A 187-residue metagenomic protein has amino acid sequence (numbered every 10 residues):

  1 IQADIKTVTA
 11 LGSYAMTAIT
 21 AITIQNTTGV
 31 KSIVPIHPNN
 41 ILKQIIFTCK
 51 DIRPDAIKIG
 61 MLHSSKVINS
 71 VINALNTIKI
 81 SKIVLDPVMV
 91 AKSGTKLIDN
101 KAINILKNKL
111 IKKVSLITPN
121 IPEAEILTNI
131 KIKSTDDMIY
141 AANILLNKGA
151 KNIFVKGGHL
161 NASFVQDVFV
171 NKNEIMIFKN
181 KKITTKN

Functional and structural regions predicted by a protein language model:
I1-Q2, L62, K96, H159-L160: Gly/Ser/Thr-rich beta-alpha loop segments that engage phosphate groups in nucleotides
A3-L85, M89-K92: Conserved N-terminal subdomain of the carbohydrate kinase-like
S13-M16, A56, K82-I83, K96 (+4 more regions): Structural motif
I68-N69, G94-T95, T128, F164-V165: Short glycine-/acidic-enriched loop or helix-start segments at secondary-structure transitions that form or flank
A91-K101: Glycine-rich, charge-decorated loop segments at or immediately adjacent to ligand/cofactor-binding or catalytic sites
N100-E174: Conserved phosphate/ATP/ADP-binding segment of small-molecule kinases
K182-N187: Short glycine/threonine-rich catalytic loop with a Thr-x-Gly-x-Asp
